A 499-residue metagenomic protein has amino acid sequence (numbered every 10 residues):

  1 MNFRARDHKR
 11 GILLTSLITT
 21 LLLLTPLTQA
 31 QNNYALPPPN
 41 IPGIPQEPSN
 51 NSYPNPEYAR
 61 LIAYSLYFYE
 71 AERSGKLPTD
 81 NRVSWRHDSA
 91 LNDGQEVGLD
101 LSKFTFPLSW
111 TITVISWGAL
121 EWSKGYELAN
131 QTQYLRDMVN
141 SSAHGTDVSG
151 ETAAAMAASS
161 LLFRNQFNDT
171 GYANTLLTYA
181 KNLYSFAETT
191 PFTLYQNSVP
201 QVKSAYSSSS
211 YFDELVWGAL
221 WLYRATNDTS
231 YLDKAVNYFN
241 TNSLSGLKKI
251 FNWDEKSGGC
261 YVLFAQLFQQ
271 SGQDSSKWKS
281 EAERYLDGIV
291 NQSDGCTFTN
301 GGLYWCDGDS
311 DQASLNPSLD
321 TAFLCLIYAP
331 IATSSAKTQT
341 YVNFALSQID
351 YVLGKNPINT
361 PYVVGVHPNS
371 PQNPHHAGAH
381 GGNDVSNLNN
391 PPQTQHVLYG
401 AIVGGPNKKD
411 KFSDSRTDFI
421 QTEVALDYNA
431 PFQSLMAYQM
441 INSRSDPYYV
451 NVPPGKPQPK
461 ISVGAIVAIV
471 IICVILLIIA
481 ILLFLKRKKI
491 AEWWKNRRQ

Functional and structural regions predicted by a protein language model:
M1-H8: N-terminal secretory signal peptides that target proteins for export/translocation
H8-A30: Cleavable N-terminal signal peptides of Sec/SRP-targeted secreted and luminal proteins
N33-E121, Q133, S141-L162, V202-L244 (+3 more regions): Aromatic (Trp/Tyr) and acidic
A143-L183, T190: A conserved hydrophobic secondary-structure block that centers on an alpha-helix together with its immediately flanking
D169-Y223: Internal metal/ion-chelating core segments
K248-N252: Zinc-dependent metallopeptidase catalytic helix centered on the HExxH motif and its immediate flanking segment
S462-A480: Single-pass type I membrane protein transmembrane segment
R497-Q499: Non-transmembrane, juxtamembrane loop and terminal tail segments of multi-pass eukaryotic membrane proteins
